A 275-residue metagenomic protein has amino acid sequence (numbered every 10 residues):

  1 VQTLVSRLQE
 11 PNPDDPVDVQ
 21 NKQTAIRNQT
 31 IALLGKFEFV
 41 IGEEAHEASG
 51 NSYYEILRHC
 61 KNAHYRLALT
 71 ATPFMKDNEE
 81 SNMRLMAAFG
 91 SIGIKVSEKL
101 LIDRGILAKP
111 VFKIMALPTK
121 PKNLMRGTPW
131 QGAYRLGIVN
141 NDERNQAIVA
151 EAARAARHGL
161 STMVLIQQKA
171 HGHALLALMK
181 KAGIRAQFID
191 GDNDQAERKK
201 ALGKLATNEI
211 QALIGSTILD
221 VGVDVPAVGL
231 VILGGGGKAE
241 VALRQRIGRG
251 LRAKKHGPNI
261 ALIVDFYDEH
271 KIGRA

Functional and structural regions predicted by a protein language model:
V1-K36, G50-E55: Conserved helix/coil segment N-terminal to the catalytic DExD/H
V1-R7, V19-N21, L202-V221: Conserved two-lobed SF2 helicase motor
F37, E44-H46, L219, G235-G236 (+1 more regions): Conserved Walker B
F39, H46-K113: Post-DEXD/H (motif II) to motif III coupling segment of the RecA-like Helicase ATP-binding lobe
R126-Q167, A174-L178: Conserved interdomain hinge at the start of the Helicase C-terminal
H173-A174, I184-T217: Conserved helicase ATPase core of P-loop NTP-dependent helicases/translocases
V221-G236, L262-D265: A short beta-strand element within the Helicase C-terminal
G250-R274: Conserved segment of the helicase C-terminal RecA-like domain
